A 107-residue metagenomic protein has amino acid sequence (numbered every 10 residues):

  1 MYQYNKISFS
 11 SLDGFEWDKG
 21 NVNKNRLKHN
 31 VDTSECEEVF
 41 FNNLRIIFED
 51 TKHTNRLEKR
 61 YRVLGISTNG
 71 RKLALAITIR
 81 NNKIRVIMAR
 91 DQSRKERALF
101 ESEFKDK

Functional and structural regions predicted by a protein language model:
M1-K107: Ribonuclease/tRNase effector modules and their secretory precursors
